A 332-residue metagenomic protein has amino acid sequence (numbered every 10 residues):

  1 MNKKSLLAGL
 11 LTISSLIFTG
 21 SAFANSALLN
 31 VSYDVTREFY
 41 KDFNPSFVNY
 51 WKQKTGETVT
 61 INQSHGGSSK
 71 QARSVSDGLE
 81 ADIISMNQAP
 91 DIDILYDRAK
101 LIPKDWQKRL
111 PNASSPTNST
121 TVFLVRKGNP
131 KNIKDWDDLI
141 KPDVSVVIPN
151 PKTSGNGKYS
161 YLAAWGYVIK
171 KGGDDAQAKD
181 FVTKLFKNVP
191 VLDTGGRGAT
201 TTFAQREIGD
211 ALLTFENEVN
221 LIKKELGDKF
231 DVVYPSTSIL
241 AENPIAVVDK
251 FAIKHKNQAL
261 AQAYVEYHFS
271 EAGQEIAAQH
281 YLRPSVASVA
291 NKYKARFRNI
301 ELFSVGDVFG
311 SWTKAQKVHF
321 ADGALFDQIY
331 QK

Functional and structural regions predicted by a protein language model:
M1-L10: Bacterial N-terminal signal peptides that target proteins for export
T19-S21: N-terminal signal peptide c-region/cleavage motif recognized by signal peptidases
A24-R98, K108-L110, F215: Early extracytoplasmic/lumenal segment of secretory-pathway proteins
G78-I84, D143-V144, R206-A211: Alpha-to-beta junction loops
Y96-K170: A conserved helix-loop-strand patch within extracytoplasmic ligand-binding domains of the periplasmic binding
T120-N129, E242-A259, I276-H280: A bilobed periplasmic-binding-protein/Venus flytrap-type ligand-binding module shared by bacterial periplasmic
K171-T237: Ligand-binding pocket segment of bilobal, Venus flytrap-like solute-binding proteins
A252-K332: Extracellular/periplasmic juxtamembrane helices and adjacent flexible linkers that interface with membrane partners
